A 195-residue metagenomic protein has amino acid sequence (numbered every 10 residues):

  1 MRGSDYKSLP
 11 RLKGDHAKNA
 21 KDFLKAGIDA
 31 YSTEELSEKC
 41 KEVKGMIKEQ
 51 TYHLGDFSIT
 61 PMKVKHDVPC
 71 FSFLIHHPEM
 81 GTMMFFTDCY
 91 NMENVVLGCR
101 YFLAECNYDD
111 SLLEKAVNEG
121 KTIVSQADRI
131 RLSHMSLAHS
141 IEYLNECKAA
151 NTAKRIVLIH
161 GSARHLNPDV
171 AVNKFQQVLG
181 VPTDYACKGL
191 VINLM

Functional and structural regions predicted by a protein language model:
M1-E35: Active-site metal-binding motif and surrounding structural segment of the metallo-beta-lactamase
S4, G27, C40, G98-R100: Short, well-ordered alpha-helix to beta-strand connector turns
R11, I59, F73, D88 (+3 more regions): Divalent metal-coordination and catalytic microenvironments
L12-A17, S37-K39, D67-P69, N91-N94 (+2 more regions): Active-site environment of divalent metal-dependent phosphoester hydrolases
G14, S32-K39, I47-E49, C89-N91 (+1 more regions): Short, polar loop motifs at secondary-structure junctions
A17-G27, E42-V43, L166-N173: Metal-dependent catalytic neighborhoods of phosphoester/phosphodiester hydrolases
I47-Y101, L190-M195: Core dinuclear metal-dependent hydrolase active-site scaffold
L97-K188: Cap/insert and terminal regions of metallo-dependent hydrolase folds
